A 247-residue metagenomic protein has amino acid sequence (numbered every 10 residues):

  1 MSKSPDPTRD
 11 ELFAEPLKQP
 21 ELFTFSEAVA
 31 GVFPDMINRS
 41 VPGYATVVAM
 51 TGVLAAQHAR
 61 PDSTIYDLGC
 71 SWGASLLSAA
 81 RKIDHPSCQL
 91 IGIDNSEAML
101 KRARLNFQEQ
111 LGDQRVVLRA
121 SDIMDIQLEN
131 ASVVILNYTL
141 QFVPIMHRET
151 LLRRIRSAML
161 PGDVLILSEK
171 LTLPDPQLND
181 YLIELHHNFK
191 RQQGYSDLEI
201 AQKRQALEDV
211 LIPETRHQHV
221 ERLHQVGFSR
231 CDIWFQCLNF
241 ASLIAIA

Functional and structural regions predicted by a protein language model:
M1-L22: N-terminal auxiliary segments of SAM/dcSAM-dependent transferases
K18-F23, V29-V47: Class I SAM-dependent methyltransferase Rossmann-like catalytic core, especially the SAM/SAH-binding loop
G43-P61: Conserved alpha-helix/loop element of class I SAM-dependent methyltransferases that forms part of the SAM/SAH-binding
Y66, G73-M124: Class I SAM-dependent methyltransferase SAM/SAH-binding core
I135: A conserved beta-strand element that flanks and buttresses the S-adenosyl-L-methionine
E149-P161: A short glycine-rich, Lys/Arg-flanked "PGG" loop and its adjoining helix->strand segment in the class I
I166-Q192: Conserved class I S-adenosyl-L-methionine
D209-V226: Short alpha-helix
